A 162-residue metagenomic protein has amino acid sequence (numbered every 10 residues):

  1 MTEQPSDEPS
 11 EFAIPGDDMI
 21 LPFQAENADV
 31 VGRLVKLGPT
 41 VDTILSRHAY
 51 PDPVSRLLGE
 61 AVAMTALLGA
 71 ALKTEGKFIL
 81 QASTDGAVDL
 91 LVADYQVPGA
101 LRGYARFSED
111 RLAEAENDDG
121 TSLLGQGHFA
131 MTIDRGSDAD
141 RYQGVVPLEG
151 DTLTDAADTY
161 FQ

Functional and structural regions predicted by a protein language model:
T2-Q162: General detector of N-terminal leader/presequence modules that precede the first folded domain
